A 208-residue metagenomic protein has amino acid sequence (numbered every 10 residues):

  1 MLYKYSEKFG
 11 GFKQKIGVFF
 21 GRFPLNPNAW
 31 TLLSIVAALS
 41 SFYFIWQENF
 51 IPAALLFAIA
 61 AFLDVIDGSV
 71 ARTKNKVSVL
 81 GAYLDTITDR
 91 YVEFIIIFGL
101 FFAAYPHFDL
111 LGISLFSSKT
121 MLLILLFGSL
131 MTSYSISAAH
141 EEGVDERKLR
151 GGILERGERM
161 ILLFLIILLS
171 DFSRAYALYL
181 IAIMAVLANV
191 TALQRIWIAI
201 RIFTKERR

Functional and structural regions predicted by a protein language model:
M1-A61, I96-R208: Hydrophobic alpha-helical transmembrane segments
N49-G81: Glycine-rich active-site/cofactor-binding loop and its immediate structural neighborhood
G68-L115: Basic, amphipathic juxtamembrane/active-site segments that coordinate anionic phosphate or diphosphate groups
